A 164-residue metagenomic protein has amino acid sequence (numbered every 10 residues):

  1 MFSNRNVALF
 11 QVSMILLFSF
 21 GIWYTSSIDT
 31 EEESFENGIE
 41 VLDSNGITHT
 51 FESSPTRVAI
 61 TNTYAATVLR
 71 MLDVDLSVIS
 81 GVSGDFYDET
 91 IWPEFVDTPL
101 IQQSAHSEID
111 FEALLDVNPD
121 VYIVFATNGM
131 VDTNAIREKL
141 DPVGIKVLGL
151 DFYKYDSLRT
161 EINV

Functional and structural regions predicted by a protein language model:
F2-V68: Bacterial Sec-exported substrate-binding components of ABC uptake systems
E36, S44-G46, S53-T56, V74 (+3 more regions): Extracytoplasmic
G38, T48, V121, D132-V164: Extracytoplasmic substrate-binding proteins
E40, V78, P99-L100, K146-L148: Conserved beta-strand segments of alpha/beta enzyme cores
N45, P55, Y64, S83 (+2 more regions): A mature extracytoplasmic/lumenal domain signature
E52-P55, T63-T67, L76, F111 (+2 more regions): Extracytoplasmic/secreted envelope proteins and their assembly/folding machinery, especially bacterial periplasmic
I60-M130: A short, structured surface patch at a secondary-structure boundary
